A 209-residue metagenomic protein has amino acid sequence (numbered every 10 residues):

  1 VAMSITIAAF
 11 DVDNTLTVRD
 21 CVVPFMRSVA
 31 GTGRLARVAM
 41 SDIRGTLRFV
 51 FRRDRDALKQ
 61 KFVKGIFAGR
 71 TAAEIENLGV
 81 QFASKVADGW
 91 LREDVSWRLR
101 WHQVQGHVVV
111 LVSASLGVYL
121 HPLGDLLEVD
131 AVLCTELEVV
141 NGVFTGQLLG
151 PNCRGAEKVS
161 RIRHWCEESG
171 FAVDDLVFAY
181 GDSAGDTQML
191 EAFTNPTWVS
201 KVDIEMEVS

Functional and structural regions predicted by a protein language model:
A2-F51: Active-site neighborhood of HAD-like aspartate-dependent phosphohydrolases
A2-I5, N77, S84-S209: C-terminal cap/substrate-recognition subdomain and adjoining C-terminal extension of metal-dependent phosphatase-like
L16, T32-A36, L47, F67-A72 (+2 more regions): Short hydrophobic/aromatic-rich motifs at helix boundaries and adjacent loops
L16-R19, G69, G155-V159: Electropositive phosphate-/nucleotide-binding environments in soluble metabolic enzymes
V22-V23, K59-Q60, V159: A general structural signal for well-ordered alpha-helical segments in protein cores
S41-F62, F67: N-terminal membrane-anchoring alpha-helices
L58-D94: Metal-dependent phosphoesterase signature
